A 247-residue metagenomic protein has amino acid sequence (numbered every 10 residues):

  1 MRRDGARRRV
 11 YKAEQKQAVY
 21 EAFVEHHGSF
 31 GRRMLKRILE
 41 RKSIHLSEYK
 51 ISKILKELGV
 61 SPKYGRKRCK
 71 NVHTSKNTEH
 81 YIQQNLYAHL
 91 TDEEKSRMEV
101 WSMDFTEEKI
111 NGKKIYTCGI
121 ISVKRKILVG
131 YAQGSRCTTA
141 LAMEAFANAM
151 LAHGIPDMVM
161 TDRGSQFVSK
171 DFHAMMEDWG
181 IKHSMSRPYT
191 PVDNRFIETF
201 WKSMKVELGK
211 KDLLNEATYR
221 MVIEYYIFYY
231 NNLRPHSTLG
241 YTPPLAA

Functional and structural regions predicted by a protein language model:
M1-S96, T190, L245-A246: Basic, flexible linker segments flanking DNA-binding modules in nucleic acid-interacting mobile-element proteins
V19, L35, I51, Y87 (+10 more regions): Mobile genetic element proteins and their domesticated derivatives, centered on retroelements and DNA transposons
P62, K182-H183: Hydrophobic beta-strand scaffold residues
H73-T74, T161-R163, S169-M176, H183-K205 (+2 more regions): RNase H-like two-metal-ion nuclease catalytic core shared by retroviral integrases and related mobile-element nucleases
T91-V129, S135-R136: An active-site-proximal beta-strand-loop segment
K113, Y131-H153, V168: Active-site beta-loop-alpha junctions of metal-dependent nucleic acid enzymes, especially the RNase H-like/DDE
R125-Y131, S184-S186, K210: Short small-residue beta-strand/loop micro-motif enriched in glycine and branched aliphatics
E177, K202-A247: C-terminal domain-tail junction helix/linker
